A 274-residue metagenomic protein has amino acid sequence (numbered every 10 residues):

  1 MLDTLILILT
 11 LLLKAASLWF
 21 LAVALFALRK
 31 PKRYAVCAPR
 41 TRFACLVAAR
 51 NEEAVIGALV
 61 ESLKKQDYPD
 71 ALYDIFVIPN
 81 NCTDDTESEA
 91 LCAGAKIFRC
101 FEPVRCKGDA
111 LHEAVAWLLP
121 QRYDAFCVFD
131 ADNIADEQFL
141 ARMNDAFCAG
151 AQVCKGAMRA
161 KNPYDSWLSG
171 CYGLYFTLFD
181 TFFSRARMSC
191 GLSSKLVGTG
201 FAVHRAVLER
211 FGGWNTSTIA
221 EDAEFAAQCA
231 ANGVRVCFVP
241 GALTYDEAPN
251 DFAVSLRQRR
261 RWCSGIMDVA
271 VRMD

Functional and structural regions predicted by a protein language model:
M1-P39, C92: N-terminal membrane-anchoring/stem segments of glycan-assembly enzymes
T41-A44, D74, E224: Cell-envelope/extracellular polymer assembly enzymes that use nucleotide-activated donors
V55-G57, D84-C92, Q138: Acidic helix N-cap motif at the loop->helix transition within catalytic regions of sugar-transfer enzymes
E61-L72: Short, acidic, metal-binding catalytic loop of nucleotide-sugar glycosyltransferases
P79-E87, E102-P103, I134: A conserved acidic beta->alpha catalytic loop
R99-A110, A114, L118-Y123, E137-I219 (+2 more regions): Long helical/loop segments within the catalytic core of UDP-sugar-dependent glycosyltransferases, especially the large
R122-I134: Short beta-strand-to-loop acidic/aromatic patch adjacent to the donor-nucleotide binding site
A226-T244: Catalytic donor-sugar/metal-binding loop of nucleotide-sugar-dependent glycosyltransferases
